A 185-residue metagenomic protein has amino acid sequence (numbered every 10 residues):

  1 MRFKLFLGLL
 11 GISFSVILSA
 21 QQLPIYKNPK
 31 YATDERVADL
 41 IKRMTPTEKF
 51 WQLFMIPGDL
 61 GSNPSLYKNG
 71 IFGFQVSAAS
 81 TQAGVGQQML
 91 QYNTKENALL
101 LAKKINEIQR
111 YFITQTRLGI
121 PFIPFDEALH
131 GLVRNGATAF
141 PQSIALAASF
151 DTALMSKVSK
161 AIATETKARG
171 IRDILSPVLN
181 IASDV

Functional and structural regions predicted by a protein language model:
M1-L23: Bacterial Sec-dependent N-terminal signal peptides
Q21-V185: N-terminal beta-rich core of secreted/periplasmic extracellular enzymes
